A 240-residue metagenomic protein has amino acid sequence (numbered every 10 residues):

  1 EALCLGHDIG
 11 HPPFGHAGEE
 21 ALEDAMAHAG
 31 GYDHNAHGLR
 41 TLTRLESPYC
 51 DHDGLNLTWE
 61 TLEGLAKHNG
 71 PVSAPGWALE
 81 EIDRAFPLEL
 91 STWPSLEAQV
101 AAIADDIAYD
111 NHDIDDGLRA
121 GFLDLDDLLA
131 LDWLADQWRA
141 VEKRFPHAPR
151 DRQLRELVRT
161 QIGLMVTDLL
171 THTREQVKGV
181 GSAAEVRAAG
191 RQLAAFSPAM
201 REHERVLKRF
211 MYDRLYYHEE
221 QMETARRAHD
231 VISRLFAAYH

Functional and structural regions predicted by a protein language model:
E1-D24, H28-A29, L42-E46, C50 (+1 more regions): Acidic/His-rich, divalent-metal-binding segments that scaffold phosphate/diphosphate chemistry
Y32-A36, T41-H240: Histidine-centered, transition-metal-coordinating active-site segments
